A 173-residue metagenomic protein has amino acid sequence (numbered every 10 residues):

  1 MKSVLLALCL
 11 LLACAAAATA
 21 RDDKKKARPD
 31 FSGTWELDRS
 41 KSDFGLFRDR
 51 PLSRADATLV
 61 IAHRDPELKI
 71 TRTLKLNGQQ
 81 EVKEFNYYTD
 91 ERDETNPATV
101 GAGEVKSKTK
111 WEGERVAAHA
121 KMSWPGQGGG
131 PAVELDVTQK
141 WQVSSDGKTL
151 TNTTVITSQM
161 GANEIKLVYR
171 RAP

Functional and structural regions predicted by a protein language model:
M1-L5: Positively charged n-region of N-terminal signal peptides that target proteins for export
A7-A15: Bacterial N-terminal signal peptides
A16-A20: Sec/Tat signal peptide C-region and signal peptidase I cleavage site
R21-P173: Hydrophobic small-molecule pocket/channel-lining residues, especially in calycin-type beta-barrels
